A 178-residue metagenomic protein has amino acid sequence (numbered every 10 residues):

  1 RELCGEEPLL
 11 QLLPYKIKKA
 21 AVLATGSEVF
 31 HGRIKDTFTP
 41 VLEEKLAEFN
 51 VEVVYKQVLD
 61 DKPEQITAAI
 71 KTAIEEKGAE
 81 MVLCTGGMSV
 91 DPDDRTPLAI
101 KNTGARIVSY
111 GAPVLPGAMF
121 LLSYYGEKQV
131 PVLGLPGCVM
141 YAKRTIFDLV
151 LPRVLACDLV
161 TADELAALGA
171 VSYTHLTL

Functional and structural regions predicted by a protein language model:
R1-E48, E52-V54: Short, glycine/charged-enriched hinge/interface segments at domain edges or termini
C4-P8, R33-F38, V58-T67, G111-F120: A general structural motif
K16-A20, K77-A79, E127-V130: Short coil/turn connectors at secondary-structure junctions
L23-A24, C84-T85, G134-P136: Short beta-strand segments
E44-C84, S89-T103: N-terminal small/polar loop signature for handling phosphorylated ligands or for N-terminal nucleophile
E52-K56, V160-G169: Flexible, glycine/charged-enriched surface loops at secondary-structure junctions
D91-A162: Glycine-rich phosphate/nucleotide-binding loop
T174-L178: Conserved small/polar residues in nucleotide/adenosyl-binding loops
